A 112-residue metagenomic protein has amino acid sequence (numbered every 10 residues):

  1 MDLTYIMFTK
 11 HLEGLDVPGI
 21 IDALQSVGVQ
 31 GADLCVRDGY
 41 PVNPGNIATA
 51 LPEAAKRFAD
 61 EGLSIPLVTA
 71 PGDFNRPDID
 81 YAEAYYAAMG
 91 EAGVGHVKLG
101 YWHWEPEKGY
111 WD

Functional and structural regions predicted by a protein language model:
M1-I6, E61-L67, P71: N-terminal small/glycine-rich loop or linker at the start of catalytic domains across soluble metabolic enzymes
M1-V17: Boundary/entry segment of secreted carbohydrate-active catalytic domains
D2-Y5, D22-Q30: A short, Lys/Arg-enriched amphipathic alpha-helix followed by its capping loop at the start of a domain
F8-L12, C35-G39, A70-D73, W102-W104: Active-site beta-loop-alpha junctions enriched in small/polar residues
P18-Q25, R57-E61, D73-D112: Active-site acidic/histidine proton-transfer and metal-coordination neighborhood in alpha/beta enzyme cores
Q30, S64, G95: Short acidic/polar active-site loop segments enriched in Thr and Asp
D33-A59, W104-W111: Glycine-rich, proline-tolerant flexible connector loops at the mouths of alpha/beta enzymes
